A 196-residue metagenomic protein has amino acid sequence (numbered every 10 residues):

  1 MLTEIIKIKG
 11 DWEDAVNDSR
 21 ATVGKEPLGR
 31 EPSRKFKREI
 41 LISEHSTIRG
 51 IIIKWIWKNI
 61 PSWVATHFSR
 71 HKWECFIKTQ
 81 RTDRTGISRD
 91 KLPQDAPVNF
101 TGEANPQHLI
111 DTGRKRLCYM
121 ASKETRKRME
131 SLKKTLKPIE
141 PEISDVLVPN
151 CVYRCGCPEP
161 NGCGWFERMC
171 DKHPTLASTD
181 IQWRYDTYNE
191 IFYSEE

Functional and structural regions predicted by a protein language model:
M1-E196: Family-specific signature for flavin-dependent thymidylate synthase
